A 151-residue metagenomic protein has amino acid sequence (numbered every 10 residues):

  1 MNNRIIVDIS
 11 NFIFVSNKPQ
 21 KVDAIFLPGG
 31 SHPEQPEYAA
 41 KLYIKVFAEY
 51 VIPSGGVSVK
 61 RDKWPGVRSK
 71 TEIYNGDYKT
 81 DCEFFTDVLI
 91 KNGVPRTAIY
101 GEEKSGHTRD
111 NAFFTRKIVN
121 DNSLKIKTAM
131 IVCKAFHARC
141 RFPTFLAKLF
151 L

Functional and structural regions predicted by a protein language model:
M1-L151: A structural signal for short, hydrophobic/glycine-enriched beta-strand patches
